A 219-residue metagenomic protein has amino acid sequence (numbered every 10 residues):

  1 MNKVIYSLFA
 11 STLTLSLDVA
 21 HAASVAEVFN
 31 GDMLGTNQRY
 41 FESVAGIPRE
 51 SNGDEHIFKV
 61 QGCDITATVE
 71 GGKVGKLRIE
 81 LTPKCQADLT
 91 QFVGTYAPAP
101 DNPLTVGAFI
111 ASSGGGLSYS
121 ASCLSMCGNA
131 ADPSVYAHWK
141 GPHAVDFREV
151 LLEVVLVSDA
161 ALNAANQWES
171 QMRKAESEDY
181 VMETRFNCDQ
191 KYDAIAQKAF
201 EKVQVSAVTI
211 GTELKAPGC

Functional and structural regions predicted by a protein language model:
M1-V4: Positively charged n-region of N-terminal signal peptides that target proteins for export
S7-S16: Bacterial N-terminal signal peptides
L17-A22: Sec/Tat signal peptide C-region and signal peptidase I cleavage site
A23-A99: Short N-terminal edge-element motif at the start of the domain
V44, E50, E80-C219: Non-cytosolic coordination micro-motifs
